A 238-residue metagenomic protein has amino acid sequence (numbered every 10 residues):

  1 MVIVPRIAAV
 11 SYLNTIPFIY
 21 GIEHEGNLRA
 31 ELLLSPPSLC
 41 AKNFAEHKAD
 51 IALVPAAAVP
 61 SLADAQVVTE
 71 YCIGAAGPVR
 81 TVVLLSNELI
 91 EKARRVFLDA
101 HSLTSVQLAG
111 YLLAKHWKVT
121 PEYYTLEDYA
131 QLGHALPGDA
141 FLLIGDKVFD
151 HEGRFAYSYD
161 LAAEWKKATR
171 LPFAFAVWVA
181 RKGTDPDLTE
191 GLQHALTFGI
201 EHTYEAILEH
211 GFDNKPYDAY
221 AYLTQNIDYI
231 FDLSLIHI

Functional and structural regions predicted by a protein language model:
V2-S11, E31-L33, R94-F97: Short, well-ordered beta-strand elements
Y12-N14, P36-S38, K48-P60, Y71 (+1 more regions): Beta->alpha turn/N-cap motifs
G21, T81-I90, R95, F173-L188: A bilobed periplasmic-binding-protein/Venus flytrap-type ligand-binding module shared by bacterial periplasmic
L32-K42, T120-P137: Short helix-initiation/N-cap motifs at beta->coil->alpha
Y71-A130, Y159-K166: A conserved helix-loop-strand patch within extracytoplasmic ligand-binding domains of the periplasmic binding
L103-E127, G183-I230: Ligand-binding clefts/hinges and TM-proximal coupling segments of bilobed small-molecule sensing domains
T125-E209: Pocket-lining segment of extracytoplasmic ligand-binding domains
I236-I238: Conserved small/polar residues in nucleotide/adenosyl-binding loops
